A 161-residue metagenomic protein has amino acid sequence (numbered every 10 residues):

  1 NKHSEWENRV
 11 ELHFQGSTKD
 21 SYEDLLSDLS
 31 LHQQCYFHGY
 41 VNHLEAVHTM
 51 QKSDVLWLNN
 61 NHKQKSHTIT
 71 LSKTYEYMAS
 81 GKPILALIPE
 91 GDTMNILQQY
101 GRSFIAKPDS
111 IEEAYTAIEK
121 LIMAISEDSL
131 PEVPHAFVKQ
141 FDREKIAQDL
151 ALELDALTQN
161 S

Functional and structural regions predicted by a protein language model:
S4-G16, S21-V47: Nucleotide-activated donor-binding/catalytic signature segment of Leloir-type glycosyltransferases, i.e., the conserved
L44-T49, L56-Y75, L85-N95: Nucleotide-sugar-dependent
Q51-K52, Q99: Alpha-helix C-terminal capping/helix-to-coil transition sites in glycosyltransferase folds
D54, G81-K82: A short alpha->beta transition loop at the rim of the catalytic pocket in nucleotide-sugar-dependent
M78-A79, Q98: Short alpha-helix at the nucleotide-sugar/activated-sugar donor binding site of glycosyltransferases and closely
I88-K120: Change "using UDP/GDP/dTDP sugars" to "using nucleotide sugars
D109-E113, S126-A156: A charged, aromatic-enriched C-terminal amphipathic alpha-helix characteristic of glycosyltransferases across folds
